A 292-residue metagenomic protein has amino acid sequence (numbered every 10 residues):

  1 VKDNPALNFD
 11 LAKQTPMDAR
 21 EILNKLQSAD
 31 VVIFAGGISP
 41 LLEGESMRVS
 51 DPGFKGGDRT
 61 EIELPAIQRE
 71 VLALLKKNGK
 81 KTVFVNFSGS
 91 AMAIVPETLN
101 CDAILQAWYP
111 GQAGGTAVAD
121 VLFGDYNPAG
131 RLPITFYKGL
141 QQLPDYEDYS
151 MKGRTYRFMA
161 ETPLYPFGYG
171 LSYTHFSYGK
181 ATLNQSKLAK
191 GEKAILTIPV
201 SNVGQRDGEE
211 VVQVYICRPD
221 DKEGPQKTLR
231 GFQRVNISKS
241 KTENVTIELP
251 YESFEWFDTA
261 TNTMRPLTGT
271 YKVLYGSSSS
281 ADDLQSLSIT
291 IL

Functional and structural regions predicted by a protein language model:
V1-L292: C-terminal non-catalytic regions of proteins with extracellular/luminal or membrane-system context
